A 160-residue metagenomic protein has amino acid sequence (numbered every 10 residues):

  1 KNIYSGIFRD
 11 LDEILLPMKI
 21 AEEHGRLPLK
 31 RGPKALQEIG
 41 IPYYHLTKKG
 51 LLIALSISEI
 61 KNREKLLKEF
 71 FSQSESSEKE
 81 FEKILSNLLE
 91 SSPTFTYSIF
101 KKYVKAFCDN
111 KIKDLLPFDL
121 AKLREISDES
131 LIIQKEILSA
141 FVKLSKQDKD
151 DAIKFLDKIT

Functional and structural regions predicted by a protein language model:
K1-N2, S76: Long, contiguous C-terminal modules that act as interaction/assembly or targeting platforms
N2, I41-P42, I153: Intrinsically disordered, low-complexity segments enriched in small/polar residues
N2-G25: Short amphipathic alpha-helical interaction segments
D10-D12, A21, K49, S56-E64 (+2 more regions): Functionally constrained cores in energy, signaling, and assembly domains
M18-I20, Y44-L46, T160: Extended amphipathic secondary-structure runs
K19-Q37: Beta-hairpin "wing" of winged helix-turn-helix
A35-F70: Short, amphipathic alpha-helical interaction segments positioned at domain boundaries
I60-K158: Exposed, interaction-prone assembly regions rather than primary DNA-binding/catalytic cores
